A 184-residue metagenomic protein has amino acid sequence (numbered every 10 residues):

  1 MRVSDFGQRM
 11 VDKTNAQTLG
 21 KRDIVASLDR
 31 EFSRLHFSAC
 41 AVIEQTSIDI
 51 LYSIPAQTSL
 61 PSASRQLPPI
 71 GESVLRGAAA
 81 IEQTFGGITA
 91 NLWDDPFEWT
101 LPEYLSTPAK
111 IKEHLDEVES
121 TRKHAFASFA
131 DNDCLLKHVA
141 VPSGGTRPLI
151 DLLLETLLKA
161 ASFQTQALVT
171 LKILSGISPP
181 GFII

Functional and structural regions predicted by a protein language model:
R2-N15, D29-S33, F37-A41, Y52-T100 (+1 more regions): Short, contiguous alpha-helical
A16-G20: Generic N-terminal amphipathic, Lys/Arg-enriched alpha-helix
K21-D29, P108-K112: Active-site rim elements
L35, V42, G77-A80, I111 (+2 more regions): Amphipathic alpha-helices that form helix-helix packing interfaces
Q45-Y52, H124-L136, L171-S178: Surface-exposed helix-capping loop/turn segments at secondary-structure junctions
P102-A140, P148-Q166: Acidic/histidine-rich alpha-helical segments that form the ligand environment of transition-metal centers
